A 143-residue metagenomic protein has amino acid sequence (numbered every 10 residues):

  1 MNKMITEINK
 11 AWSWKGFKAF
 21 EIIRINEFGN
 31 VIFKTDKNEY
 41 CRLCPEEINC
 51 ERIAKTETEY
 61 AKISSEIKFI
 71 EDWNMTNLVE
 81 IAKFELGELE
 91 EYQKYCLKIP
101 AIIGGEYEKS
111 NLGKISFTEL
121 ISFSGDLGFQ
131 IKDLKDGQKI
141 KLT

Functional and structural regions predicted by a protein language model:
M1-R42, C96-T143: A surface-exposed partner-binding patch
R42-E80: Compact, glycine/acidic-enriched structural inserts
E57, I70, T76, I81-P100 (+4 more regions): Glycine-centered loop/turn motifs
